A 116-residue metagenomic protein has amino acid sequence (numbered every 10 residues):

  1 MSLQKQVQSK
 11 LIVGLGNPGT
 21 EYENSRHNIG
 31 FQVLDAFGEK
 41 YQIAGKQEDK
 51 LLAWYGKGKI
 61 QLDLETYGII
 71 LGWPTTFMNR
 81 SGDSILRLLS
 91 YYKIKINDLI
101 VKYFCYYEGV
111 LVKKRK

Functional and structural regions predicted by a protein language model:
S2-K116: Nucleotide and nucleotide-moiety/phosphate-recognizing core
